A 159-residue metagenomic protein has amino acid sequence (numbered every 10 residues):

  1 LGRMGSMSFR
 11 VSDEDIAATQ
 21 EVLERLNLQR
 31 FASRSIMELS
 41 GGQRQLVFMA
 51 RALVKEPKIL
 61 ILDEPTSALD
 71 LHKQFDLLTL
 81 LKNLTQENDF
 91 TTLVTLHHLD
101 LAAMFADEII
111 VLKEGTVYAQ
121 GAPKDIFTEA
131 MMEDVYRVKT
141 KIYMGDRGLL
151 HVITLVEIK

Functional and structural regions predicted by a protein language model:
R10-V11, S35-L39, Q43: Conserved ABC ATPase signature
S12-F31: Conserved ABC ATPase "signature" region
E56: Conserved catalytic motifs of ABC-family nucleotide-binding domains
L60-E64: Catalytic Walker B motif of ABC-type/P-loop ATPase nucleotide-binding domains
F75-N88: Helical segment within the ABC ATPase nucleotide-binding domain
E133-K159: ABC ATPase nucleotide-binding domains
